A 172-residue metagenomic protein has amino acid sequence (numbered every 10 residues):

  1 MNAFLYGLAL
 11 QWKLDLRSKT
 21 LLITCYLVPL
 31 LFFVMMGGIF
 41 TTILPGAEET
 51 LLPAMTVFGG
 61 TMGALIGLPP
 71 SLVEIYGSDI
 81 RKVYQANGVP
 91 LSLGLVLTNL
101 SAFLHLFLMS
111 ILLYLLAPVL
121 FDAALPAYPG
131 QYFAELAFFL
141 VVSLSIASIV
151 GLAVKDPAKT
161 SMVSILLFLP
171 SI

Functional and structural regions predicted by a protein language model:
M1-L8, S143: Short, membrane-interfacial amphipathic segments enriched in basic
Y6, L10-L14, S78-A86, K155: Short amphipathic alpha-helical coupling elements at transmembrane boundaries
G7-L10, C25, G59, G94 (+2 more regions): Hydrophobic alpha-helix/TM-entry signal in multi-pass membrane transporters
L14-T42, E49-P69, F107-M109, M162-I172: Hydrophobic alpha-helical transmembrane segments of multi-pass membrane transport/permease proteins
K19, G38-G46, L72-I75, N87 (+3 more regions): Membrane-interface elements of multi-pass transporters and channels
E49-L120: Hydrophobic alpha-helical transmembrane segments of multi-pass membrane transport proteins
L91, N99-S171: Alpha-helical transmembrane segments and their short interhelical loops
